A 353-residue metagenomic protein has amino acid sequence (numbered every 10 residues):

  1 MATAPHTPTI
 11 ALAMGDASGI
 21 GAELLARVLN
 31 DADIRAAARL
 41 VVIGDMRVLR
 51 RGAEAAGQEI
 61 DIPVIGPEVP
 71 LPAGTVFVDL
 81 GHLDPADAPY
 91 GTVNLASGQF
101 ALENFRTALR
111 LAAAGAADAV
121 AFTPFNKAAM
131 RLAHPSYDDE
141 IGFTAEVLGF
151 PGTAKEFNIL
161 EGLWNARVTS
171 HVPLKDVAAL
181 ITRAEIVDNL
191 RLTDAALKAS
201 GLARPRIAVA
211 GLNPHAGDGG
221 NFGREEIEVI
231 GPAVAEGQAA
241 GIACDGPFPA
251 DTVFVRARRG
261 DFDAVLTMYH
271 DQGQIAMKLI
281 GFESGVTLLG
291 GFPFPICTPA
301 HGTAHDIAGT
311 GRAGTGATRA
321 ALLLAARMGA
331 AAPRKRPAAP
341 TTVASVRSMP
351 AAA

Functional and structural regions predicted by a protein language model:
M1-I141, A184-M268, Q272-T287, F292-C297 (+2 more regions): Contiguous, glycine/small-aliphatic-enriched amphipathic segments in soluble metabolic enzymes
V147-N165, G290-D306: Short, flexible loop segments at boundaries between secondary-structure elements
N158-V187: Ligand-binding beta-strand-loop-alpha-helix segment within the catalytic cores of soluble metabolic enzymes
